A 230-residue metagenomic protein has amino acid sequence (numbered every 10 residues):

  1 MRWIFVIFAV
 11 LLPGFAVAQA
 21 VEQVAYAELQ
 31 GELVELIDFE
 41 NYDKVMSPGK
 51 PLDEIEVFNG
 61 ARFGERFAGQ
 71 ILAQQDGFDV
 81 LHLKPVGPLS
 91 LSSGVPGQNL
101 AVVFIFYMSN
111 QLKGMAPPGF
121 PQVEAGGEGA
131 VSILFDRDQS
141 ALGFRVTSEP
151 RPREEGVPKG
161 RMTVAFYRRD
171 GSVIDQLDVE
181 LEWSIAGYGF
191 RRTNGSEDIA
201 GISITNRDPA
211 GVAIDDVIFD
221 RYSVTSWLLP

Functional and structural regions predicted by a protein language model:
W3-L12: Sec-dependent N-terminal signal peptides
G14-A18: Sec/Tat signal peptide C-region and signal peptidase I cleavage site
Q19-P230: Surface-exposed, well-ordered secondary-structure segments
